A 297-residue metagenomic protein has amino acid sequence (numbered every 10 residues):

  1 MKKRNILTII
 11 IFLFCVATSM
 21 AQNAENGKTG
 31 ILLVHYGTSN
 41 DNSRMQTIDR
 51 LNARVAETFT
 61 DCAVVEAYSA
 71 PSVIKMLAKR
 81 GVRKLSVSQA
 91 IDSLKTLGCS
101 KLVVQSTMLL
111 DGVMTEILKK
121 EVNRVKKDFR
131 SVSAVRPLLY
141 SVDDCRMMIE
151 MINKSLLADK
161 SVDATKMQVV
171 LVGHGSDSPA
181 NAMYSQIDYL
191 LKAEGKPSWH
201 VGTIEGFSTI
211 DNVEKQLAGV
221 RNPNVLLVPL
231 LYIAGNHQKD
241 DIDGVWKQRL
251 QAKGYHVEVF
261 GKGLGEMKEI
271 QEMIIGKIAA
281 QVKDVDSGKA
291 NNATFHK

Functional and structural regions predicted by a protein language model:
M1-L7: Bacterial N-terminal signal peptides that target proteins for export
T8-A17: Bacterial N-terminal signal peptides
Q22-K297: Active-site-proximal alpha-helix that buttresses catalytic centers in soluble enzyme cores
